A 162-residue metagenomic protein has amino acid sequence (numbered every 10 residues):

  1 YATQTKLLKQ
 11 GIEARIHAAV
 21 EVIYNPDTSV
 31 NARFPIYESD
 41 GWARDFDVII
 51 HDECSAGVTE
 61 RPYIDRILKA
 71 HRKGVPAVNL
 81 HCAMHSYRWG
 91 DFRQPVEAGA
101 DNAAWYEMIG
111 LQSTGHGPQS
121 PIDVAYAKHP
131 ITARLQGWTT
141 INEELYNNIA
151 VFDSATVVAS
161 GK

Functional and structural regions predicted by a protein language model:
Y1-Y87: Helical hinge/lid and interdomain linker segments adjacent to catalytic or ligand-binding clefts that mediate domain
E13-E21, L111-K162: Catalytic beta-strand/loop cores that center a nucleophilic Ser/Cys/Thr and support acyl-enzyme chemistry
N25, N31, N79, N102 (+2 more regions): Detector for Asparagine
V30, F34-P35, W89-R93, D153 (+1 more regions): Charge-rich, low-complexity amphipathic helices in intrinsically disordered tails/linkers adjacent to domains
D40-G41, K69, E97, N147-I149: Short secondary-structure boundary/capping segments
F46, Y106, L145-N147: Aromatic side chains
G57-R134: A glycine-rich, often tryptophan-bearing local segment used as a flexible ligand/cofactor-contacting loop or short
